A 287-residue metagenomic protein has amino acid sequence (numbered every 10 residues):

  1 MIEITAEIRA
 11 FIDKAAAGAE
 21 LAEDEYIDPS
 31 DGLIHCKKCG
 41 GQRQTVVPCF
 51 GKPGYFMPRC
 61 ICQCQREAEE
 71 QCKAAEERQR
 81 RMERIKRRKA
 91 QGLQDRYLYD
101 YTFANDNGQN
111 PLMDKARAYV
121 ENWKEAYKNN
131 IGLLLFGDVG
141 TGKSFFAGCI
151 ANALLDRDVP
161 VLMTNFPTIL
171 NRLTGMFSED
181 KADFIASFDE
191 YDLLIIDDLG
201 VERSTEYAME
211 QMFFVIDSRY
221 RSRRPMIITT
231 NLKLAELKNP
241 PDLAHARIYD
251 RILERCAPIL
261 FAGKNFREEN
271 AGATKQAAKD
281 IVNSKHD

Functional and structural regions predicted by a protein language model:
M1-N107, E269-D287: A short, basic N-terminal segment
L93-L133: Pre-Walker A (pre-P-loop) alpha-helix and adjacent loop at the N terminus of AAA/AAA+ ATPase modules, a conserved
P111-V120, K128, A151-Y191, R203-E210: Short glycine-rich substrate-engagement loop in P-loop NTPases that contacts/grips substrate
Y127-A147: Walker A/P-loop nucleotide-binding motif
G140, G200-V201: Catalytic acidic motif of RecA-like/P-loop NTPases
V159-P160, E190-L193, S222-I228: Loop/turn-to-beta-strand initiation segments
N171-R172, E202-D287: Replace "adjacent to P-loop NTPase cores in ATP/GTP-dependent enzymes" with "adjacent to NTP-binding cores
